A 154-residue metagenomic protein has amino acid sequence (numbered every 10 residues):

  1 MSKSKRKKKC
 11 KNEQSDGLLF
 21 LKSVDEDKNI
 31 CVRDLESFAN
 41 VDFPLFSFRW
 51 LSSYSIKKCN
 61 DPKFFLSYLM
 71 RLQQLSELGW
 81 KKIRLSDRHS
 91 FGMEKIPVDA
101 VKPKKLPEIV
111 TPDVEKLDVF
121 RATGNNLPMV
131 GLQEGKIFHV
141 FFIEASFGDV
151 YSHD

Functional and structural regions predicted by a protein language model:
M1-N126, Q133, I137-D154: Basic, Lys/Arg-enriched alpha-helical interface segments
